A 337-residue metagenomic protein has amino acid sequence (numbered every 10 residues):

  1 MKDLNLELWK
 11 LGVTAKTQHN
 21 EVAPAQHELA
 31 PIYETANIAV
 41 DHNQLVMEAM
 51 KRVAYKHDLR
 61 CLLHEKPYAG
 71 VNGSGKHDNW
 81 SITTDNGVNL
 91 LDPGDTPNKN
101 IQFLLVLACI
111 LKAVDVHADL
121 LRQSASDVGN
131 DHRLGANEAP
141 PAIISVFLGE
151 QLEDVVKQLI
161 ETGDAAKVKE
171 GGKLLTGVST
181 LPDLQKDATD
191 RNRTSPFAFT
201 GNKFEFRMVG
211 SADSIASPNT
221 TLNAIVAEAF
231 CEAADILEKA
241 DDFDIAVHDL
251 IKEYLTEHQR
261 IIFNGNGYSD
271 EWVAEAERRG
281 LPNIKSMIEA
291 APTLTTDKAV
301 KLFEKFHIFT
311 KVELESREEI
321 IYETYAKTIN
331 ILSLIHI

Functional and structural regions predicted by a protein language model:
M1-H57, C61-L63, N72-G75, S81-E318: Glycine-rich, acidic/polar active-site loops that bind/position phosphate-bearing ligands
H27, E315-L332: Short, charged/polar, low-complexity loop and linker segments that flank or interrupt alpha-helical bundles
P67: Glycine-rich N-terminal segment of FAD-binding domains in flavoprotein oxidoreductases, spanning the beta-loop-helix
I335-I337: Conserved small/polar residues in nucleotide/adenosyl-binding loops
